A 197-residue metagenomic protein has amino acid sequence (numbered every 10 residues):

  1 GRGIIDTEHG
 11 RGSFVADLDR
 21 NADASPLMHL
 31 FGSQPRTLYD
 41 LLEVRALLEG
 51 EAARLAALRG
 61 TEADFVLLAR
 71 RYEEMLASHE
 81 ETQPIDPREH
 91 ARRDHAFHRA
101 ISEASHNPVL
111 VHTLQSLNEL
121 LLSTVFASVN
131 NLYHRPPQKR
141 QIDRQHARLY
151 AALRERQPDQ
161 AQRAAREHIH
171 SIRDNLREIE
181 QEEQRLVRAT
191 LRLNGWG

Functional and structural regions predicted by a protein language model:
G1-L48, R54, L58, E182-L186 (+1 more regions): Short linear motifs at protein or domain termini
L30, N131, Y150: Generic anion/oxyanion-binding catalytic loop in active/binding sites
Q34-P35, V129-L132: Short alpha-helical transmembrane interface motifs in multi-pass membrane proteins
L41-S128, Q145-A152, Q160-N175, I179: Conserved amphipathic alpha-helical segments that form helical-bundle/coiled-coil interaction surfaces
D86, P137-Q138: Short coil/turn linker motifs that delimit alpha-helical repeat modules in TPR/alpha-solenoid proteins
Y133-H134, V187: Short, Lys/Arg-enriched, Trp-marked, Pro/Gly-tolerant hinge/linker segments that flank
